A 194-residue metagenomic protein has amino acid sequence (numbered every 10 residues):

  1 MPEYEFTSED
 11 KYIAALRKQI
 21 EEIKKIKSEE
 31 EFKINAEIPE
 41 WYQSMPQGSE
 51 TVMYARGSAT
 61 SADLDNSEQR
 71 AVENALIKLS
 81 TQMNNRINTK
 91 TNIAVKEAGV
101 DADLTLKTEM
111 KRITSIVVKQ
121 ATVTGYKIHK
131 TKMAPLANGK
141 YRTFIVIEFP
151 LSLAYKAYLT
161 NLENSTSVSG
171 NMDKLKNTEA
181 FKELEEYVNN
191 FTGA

Functional and structural regions predicted by a protein language model:
M1-A194: Domain-level marker for long, solvent-exposed, non-transmembrane regions
